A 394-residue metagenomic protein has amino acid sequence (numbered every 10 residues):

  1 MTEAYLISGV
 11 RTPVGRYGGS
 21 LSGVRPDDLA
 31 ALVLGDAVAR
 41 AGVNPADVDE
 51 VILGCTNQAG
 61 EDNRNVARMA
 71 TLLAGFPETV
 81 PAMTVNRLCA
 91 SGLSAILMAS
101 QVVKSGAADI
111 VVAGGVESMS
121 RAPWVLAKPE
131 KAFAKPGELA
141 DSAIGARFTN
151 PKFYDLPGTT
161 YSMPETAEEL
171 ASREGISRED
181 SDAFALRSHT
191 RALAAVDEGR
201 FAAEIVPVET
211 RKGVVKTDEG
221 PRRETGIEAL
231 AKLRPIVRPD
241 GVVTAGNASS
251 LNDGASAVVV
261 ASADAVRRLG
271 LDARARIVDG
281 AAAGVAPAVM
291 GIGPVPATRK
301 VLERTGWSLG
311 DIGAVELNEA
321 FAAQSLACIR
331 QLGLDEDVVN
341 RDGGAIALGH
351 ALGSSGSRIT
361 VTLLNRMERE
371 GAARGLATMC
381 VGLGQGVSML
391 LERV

Functional and structural regions predicted by a protein language model:
M1-A74, P81, T166-R178, S188 (+4 more regions): Conserved active-site "lid/cap" helical segment
M1-P26, D36, G145, E228-I292 (+6 more regions): Condensing-enzyme catalytic core mediating Claisen C-C bond formation in acyl metabolism
R11, G23-D27, A31-L32, D180-R268 (+2 more regions): N-terminal extracellular/periplasmic Venus flytrap/periplasmic-binding protein-like
V24, C55-V111, A143-R147, P157-S162 (+4 more regions): Conserved catalytic cysteine-centered active-site region of acyl-thioester-dependent Claisen-condensing enzymes
E50, E165-E168, E204, R211 (+1 more regions): Active-site pocket-lining segment
N86-E117, A171-R200, A257-D264, I329 (+2 more regions): Active-site-proximal alpha-helical scaffold in enzymes
I110-E169: Flexible glycine-/small-residue-enriched beta->alpha junction loops that bind anionic phosphate/pyrophosphate groups
